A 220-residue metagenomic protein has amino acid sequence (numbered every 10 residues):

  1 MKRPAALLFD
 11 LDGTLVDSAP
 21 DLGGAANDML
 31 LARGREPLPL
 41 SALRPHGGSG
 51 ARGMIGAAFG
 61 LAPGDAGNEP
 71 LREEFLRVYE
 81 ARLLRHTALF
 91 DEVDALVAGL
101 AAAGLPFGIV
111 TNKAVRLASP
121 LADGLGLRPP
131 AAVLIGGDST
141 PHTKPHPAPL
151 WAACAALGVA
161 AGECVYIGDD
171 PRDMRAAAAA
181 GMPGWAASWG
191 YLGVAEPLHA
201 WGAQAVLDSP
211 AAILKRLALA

Functional and structural regions predicted by a protein language model:
M1-A5, S41, A101, V115 (+1 more regions): Asp-based, Mg2+/Mn2+-dependent phosphohydrolase catalytic module
K2-A95, A103, R116, L127-R128: N-terminal helical cap/lid subdomain that shapes the substrate entry/recognition surface in HAD-like hydrolases
L11, H46-G48, A58, P106 (+3 more regions): Short glycine/serine/threonine-biased micro-segments
A98: Anionic-ligand binding patches
P106-G108, P183: Proline-centered loop/turn at the N-terminus of a beta-strand
